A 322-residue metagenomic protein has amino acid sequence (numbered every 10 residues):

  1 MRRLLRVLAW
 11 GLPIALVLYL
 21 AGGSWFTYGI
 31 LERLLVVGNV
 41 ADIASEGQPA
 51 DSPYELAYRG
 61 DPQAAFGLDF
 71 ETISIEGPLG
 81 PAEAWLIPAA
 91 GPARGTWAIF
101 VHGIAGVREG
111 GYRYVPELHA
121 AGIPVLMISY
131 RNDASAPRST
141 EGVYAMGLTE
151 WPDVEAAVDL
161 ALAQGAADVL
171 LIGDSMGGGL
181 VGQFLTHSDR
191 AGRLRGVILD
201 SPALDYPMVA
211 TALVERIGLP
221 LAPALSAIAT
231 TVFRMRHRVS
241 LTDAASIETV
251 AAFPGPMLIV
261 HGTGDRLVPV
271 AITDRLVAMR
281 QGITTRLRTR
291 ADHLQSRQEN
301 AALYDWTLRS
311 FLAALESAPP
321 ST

Functional and structural regions predicted by a protein language model:
V17-I75: An N-terminal hydrophobic leader/cap segment in hydrolases
R94-G103: Short beta-strand element of the alpha/beta-hydrolase
E117-R138: Conserved alpha/beta-hydrolase
V143-Q164: Alpha/beta-hydrolase active-site loop
T186-S240: Hydrolase active-site cap/lid region
A252-P254, I259-H261, D265: Short beta-strand/loop motif that positions the catalytic acidic residue of the alpha/beta-hydrolase fold
R266-I272: Conserved alpha/beta-hydrolase "acid-adjacent" motif
A291-D305: Catalytic histidine-centered segment of alpha/beta-hydrolase-like enzymes
